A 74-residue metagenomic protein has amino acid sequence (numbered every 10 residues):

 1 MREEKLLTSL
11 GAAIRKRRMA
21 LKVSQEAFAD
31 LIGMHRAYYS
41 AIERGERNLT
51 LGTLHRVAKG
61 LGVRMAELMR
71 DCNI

Functional and structural regions predicted by a protein language model:
M1-M19: A short, Lys/Arg-rich alpha-helix, primarily the initiator
A12, R36-A37, L51-L54: Short alpha-helical elements of helix-turn-helix
M19, D30, K59, R70: Alpha-helical residues within the helix-turn-helix
L21, T50: Flexible coil/turn residues that form the inter-helical turn or adjacent wing/linker of helix-turn-helix
K22-R44: Short alpha-helical DNA-recognition segment
G52-E67: DNA major-groove recognition helix of helix-turn-helix/homeodomain DNA-binding modules
E67-I74: Short amphipathic recognition helices of helix-turn-helix/homeodomain-type DNA-binding modules
